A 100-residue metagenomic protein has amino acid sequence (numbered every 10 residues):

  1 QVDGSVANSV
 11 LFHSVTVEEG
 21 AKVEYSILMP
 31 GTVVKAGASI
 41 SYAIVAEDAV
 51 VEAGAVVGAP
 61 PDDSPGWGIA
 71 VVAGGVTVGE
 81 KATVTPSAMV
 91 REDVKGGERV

Functional and structural regions predicted by a protein language model:
Q1-T16, K22: Extended, small-residue-rich solenoid/repeat segments and analogous flexible loops that form exposed scaffolds
E18-V100: Glycine-rich hexapeptide-repeat left-handed beta-helix
